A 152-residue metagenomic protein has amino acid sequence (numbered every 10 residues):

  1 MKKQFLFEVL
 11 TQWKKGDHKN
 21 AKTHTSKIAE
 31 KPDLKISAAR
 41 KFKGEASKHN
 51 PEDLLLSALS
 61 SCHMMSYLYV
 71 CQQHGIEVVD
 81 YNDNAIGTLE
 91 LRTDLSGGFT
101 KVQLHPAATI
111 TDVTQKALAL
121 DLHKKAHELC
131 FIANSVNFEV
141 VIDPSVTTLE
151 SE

Functional and structural regions predicted by a protein language model:
M1-S57, M65-E152: Extended beta-strand/beta-hairpin segments
